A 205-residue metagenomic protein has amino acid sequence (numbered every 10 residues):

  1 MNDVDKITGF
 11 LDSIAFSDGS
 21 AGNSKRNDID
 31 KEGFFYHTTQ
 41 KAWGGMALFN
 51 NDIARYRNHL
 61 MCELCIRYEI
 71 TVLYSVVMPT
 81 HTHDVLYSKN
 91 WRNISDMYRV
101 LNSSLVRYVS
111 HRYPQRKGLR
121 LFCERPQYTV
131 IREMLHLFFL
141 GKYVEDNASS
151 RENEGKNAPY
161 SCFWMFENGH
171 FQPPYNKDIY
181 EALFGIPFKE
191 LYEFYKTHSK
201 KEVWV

Functional and structural regions predicted by a protein language model:
M1-M78, Y87-V205: Short Pro-Cys-Gly-centered "Cys-loop" motif that presents a nucleophilic cysteine in a tight turn
